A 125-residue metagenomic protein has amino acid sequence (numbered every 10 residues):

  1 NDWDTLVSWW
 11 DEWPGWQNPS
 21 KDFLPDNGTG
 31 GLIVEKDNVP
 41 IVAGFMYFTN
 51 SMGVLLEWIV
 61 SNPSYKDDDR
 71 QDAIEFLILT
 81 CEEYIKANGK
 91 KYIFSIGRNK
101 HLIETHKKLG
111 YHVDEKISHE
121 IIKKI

Functional and structural regions predicted by a protein language model:
N1-S20, I117: Short amphipathic alpha-helix that is part of the acyltransferase structural core
K21-V42, G89-K90: A short helix-loop-beta-strand connector motif used in the catalytic cores of GNAT acetyltransferases and, in some
I33, N38-F48, G53-E57: Conserved beta-strand in the GNAT
M52-D69, H119: Conserved acetyl-CoA binding element of GNAT-fold acetyltransferases
D67-Y84: Conserved acetyl-CoA-binding loop-helix of GNAT-fold acetyltransferases
I93-E104, I122: Conserved beta-strand-loop-alpha-helix junction that forms the acyl-donor binding cleft
E104-Y111: Conserved active-site tyrosine of GNAT-family acetyltransferases
H112-I125: Conserved catalytic-core motifs of GNAT/GCN5-like acyltransferases
